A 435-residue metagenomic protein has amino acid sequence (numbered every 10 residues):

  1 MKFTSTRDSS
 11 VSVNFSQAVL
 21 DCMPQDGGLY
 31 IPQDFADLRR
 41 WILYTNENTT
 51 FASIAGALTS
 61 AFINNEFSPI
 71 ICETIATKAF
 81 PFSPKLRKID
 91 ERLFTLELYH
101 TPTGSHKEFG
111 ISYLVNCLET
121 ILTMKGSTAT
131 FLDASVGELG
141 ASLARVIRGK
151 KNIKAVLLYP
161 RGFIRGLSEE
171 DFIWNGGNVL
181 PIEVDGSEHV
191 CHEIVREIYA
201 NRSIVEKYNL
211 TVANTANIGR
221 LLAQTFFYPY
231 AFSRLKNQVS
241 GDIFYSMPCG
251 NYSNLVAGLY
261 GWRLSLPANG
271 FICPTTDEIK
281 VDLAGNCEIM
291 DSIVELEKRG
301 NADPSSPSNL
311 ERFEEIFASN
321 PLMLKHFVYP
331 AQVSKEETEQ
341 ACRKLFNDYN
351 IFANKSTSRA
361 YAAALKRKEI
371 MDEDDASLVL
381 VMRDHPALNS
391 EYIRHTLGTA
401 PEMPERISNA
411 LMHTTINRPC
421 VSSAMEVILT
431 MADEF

Functional and structural regions predicted by a protein language model:
M1-F435: PLP-dependent amino-acid enzyme catalytic core
